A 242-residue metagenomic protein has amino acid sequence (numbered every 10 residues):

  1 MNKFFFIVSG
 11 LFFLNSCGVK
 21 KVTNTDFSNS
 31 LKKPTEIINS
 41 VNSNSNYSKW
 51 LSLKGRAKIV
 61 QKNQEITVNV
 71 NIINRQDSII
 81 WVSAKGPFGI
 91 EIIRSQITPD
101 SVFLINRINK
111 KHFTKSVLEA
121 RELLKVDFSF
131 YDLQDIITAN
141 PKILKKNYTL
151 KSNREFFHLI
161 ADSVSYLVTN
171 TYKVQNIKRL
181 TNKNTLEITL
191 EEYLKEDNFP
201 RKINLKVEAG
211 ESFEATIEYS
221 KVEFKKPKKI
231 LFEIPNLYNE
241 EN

Functional and structural regions predicted by a protein language model:
M1-F4: Positively charged n-region of N-terminal signal peptides that target proteins for export
F13-S16: C-terminal motif of bacterial Sec signal peptides marking the signal peptidase cleavage site
K20, K146-N242: Gly/Pro-enriched, hydrophobic low-complexity segments that function as extracytoplasmic propeptides/linkers
K21-D100: Start-of-domain marker
A57-N63, A84-G86, N106, R179-N182 (+1 more regions): Short acidic, glycine-rich loop/turn motifs
I66-V68, E91-I93, F113, N184-I188 (+1 more regions): Short beta-strand segments
I80-F130: An acidic-aromatic
L123-S152: C-terminal low-complexity, charged extensions that often adopt amphipathic alpha-helices
